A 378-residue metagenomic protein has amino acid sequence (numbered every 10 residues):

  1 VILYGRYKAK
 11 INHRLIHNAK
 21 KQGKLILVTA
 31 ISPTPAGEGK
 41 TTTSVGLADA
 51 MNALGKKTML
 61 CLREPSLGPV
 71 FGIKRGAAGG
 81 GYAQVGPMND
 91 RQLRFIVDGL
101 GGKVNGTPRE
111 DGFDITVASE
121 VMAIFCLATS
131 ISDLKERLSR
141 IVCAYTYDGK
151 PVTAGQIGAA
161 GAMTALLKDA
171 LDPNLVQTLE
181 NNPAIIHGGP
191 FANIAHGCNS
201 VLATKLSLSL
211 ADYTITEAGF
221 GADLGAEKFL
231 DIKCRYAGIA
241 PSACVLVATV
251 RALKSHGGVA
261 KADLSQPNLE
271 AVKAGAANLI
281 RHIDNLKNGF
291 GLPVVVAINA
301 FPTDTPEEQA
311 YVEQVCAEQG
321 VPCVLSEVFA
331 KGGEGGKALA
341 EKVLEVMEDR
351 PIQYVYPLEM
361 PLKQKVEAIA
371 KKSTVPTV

Functional and structural regions predicted by a protein language model:
I2-V378: Flexible phosphate-sensing "switch/lid" loops adjacent to ATP/NTP-binding sites across phosphate-transfer
